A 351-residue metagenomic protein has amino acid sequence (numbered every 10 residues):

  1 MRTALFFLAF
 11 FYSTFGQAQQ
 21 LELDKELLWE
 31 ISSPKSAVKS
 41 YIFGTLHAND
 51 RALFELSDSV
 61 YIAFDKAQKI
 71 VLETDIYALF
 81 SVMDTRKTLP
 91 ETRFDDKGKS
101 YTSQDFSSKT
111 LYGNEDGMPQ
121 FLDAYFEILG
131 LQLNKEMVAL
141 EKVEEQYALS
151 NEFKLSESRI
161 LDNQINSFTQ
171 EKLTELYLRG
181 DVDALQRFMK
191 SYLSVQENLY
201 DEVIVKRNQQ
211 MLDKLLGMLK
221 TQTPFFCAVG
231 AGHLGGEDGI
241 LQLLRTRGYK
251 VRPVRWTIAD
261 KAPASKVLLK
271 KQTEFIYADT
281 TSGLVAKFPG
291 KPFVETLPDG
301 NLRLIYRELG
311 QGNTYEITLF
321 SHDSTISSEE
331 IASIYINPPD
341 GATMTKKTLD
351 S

Functional and structural regions predicted by a protein language model:
M1-A4: Positively charged n-region of N-terminal signal peptides that target proteins for export
F11-F15: N-terminal signal peptide c-region/cleavage motif recognized by signal peptidases
Q19-L199: Structured, acidic catalytic/metal-binding patches in enzyme active sites
L28-S32, L216, N301-E308: Short, surface-exposed beta-strand/loop micro-motifs that present aromatic residues
D201-V205, Q210-Q272: A cross-kingdom marker for long, charged
L269-N301: N-terminal "mature-domain start" segment
P298-S351: Conserved polar/disulfide-associated segments of primarily extracytoplasmic proteins
